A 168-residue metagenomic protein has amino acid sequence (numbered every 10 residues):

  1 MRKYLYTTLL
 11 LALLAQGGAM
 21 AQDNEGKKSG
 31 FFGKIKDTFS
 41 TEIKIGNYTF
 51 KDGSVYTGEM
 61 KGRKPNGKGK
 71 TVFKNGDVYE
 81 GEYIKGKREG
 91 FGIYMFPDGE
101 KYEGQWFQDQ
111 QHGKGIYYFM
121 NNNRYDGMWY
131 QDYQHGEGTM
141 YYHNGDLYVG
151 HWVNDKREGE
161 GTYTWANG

Functional and structural regions predicted by a protein language model:
R2-T8: Sec-dependent signal peptide recognition, specifically the positively charged N-region followed immediately by
T8-Q16: Bacterial N-terminal signal peptides
G17-D23: Boundary at the C-terminal end of the N-terminal hydrophobic targeting segment
N24-V78: N-terminal segments that cap or nucleate solenoid repeat domains
D37, V55-P65, V78-E89, K101-H112 (+2 more regions): Conserved anchor residues at repeat-unit boundaries in beta-strand-based tandem repeats, strongest for the MORN repeat
V72, Y94-M95, Y117-Y118, E137-Y141 (+1 more regions): TPR/Sel1-like alpha-solenoid repeat signature
